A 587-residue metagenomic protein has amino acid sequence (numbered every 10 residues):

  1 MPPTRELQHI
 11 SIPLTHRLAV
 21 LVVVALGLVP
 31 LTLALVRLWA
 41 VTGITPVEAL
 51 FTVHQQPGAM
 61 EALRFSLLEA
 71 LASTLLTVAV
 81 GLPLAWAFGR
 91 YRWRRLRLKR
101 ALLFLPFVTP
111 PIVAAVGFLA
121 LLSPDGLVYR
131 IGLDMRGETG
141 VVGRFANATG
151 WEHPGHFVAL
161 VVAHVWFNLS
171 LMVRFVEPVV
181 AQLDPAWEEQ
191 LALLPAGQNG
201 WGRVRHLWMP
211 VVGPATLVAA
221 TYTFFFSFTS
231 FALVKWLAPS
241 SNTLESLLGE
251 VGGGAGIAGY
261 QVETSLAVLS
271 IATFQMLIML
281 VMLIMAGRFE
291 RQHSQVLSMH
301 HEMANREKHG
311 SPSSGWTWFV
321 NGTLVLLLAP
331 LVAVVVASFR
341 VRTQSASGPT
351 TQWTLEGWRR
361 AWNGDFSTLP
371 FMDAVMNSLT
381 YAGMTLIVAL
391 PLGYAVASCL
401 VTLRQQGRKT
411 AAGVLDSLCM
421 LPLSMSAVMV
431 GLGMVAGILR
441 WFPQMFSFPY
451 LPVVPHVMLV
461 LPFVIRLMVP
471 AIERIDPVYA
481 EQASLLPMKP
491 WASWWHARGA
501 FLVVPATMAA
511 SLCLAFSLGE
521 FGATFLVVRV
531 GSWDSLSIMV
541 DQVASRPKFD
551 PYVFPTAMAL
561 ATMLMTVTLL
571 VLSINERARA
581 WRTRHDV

Functional and structural regions predicted by a protein language model:
R5, H9, E48, T52 (+12 more regions): Membrane-interfacial helix termini and adjacent extracytoplasmic/periplasmic loops of multi-pass transporters
R5, P13-V20, A34-L38, R95-L96 (+8 more regions): C-terminal transmembrane helix and the adjacent membrane-cytosol boundary/short C-terminal tail of inner/organellar
E6-H16, R64, R94-R100, V158-A159 (+4 more regions): Amphipathic cytosolic juxtamembrane alpha-helices at the membrane-cytosol interface of multi-pass membrane transporters
I12-T15, P57, G155, F228 (+6 more regions): Interhelical loop and adjacent transmembrane-helix boundary motif in polytopic membrane transport permeases
L14-M60, L67-L71, L75, D125 (+6 more regions): Short membrane-interfacial helix/loop motifs at transmembrane-helix boundaries
H16-R17, A87-F118, E188, K308-N321 (+3 more regions): Cytoplasmic-entry segments and transmembrane alpha-helices of multi-pass inner-membrane transporters
A25, L75, L105, T109-P111 (+9 more regions): Transmembrane alpha-helices
P57-F88, A101-L102, I271-F289, F339 (+3 more regions): Transmembrane alpha-helix signature in integral membrane proteins
